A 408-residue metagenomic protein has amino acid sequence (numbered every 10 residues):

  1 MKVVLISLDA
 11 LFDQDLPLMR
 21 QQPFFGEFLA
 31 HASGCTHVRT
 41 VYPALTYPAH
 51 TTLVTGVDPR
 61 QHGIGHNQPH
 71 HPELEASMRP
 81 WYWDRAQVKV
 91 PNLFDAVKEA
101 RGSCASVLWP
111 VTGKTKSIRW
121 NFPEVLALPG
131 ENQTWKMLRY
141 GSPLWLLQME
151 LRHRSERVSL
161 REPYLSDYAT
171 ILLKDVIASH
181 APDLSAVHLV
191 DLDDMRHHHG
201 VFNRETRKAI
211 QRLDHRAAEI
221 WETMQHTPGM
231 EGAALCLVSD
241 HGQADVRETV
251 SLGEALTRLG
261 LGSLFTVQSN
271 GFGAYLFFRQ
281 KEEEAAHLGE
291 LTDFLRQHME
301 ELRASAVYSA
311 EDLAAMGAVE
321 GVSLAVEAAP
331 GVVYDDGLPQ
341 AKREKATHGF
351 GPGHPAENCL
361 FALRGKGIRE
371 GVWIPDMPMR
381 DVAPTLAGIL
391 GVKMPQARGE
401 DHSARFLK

Functional and structural regions predicted by a protein language model:
M1, Q22-P23, P48, V88-D95 (+6 more regions): A structural signal for well-ordered alpha-helical segments within the folded catalytic domains of diverse enzymes
M1-Q14, E27-F28, L53, V97 (+7 more regions): Beta-strand elements within well-structured catalytic alpha/beta cores of enzymes that handle phosphate/sulfate esters
A10-D13, P43-A44, P110-K114, D191-D194 (+3 more regions): Short, solvent-exposed loop/turn segments at secondary-structure junctions
L16-Q61, A105: Short, structured active-site-proximal loop/turn typified by the sulfatase FGly-forming signature C/S-X-P-X-R
H37, S103-W109, L184-H188, L237-V238 (+2 more regions): A structural signal for short, well-ordered beta-strand segments and their strand-loop junctions that often border
V57-G200, R296, D335: His/Asp/Glu-rich, glycine-adjacent segments that coordinate divalent cations and/or stabilize oxyanion chemistry on
P69, L74-A86, V90, A100 (+3 more regions): Secreted, luminal/periplasmic, and some membrane-associated catalytic domains that remodel anionic oxygen-ester
R258-G289, A346-I389: Substrate-binding rim/cap in mid-to-C-terminal beta-strand-loop elements of soluble/periplasmic
